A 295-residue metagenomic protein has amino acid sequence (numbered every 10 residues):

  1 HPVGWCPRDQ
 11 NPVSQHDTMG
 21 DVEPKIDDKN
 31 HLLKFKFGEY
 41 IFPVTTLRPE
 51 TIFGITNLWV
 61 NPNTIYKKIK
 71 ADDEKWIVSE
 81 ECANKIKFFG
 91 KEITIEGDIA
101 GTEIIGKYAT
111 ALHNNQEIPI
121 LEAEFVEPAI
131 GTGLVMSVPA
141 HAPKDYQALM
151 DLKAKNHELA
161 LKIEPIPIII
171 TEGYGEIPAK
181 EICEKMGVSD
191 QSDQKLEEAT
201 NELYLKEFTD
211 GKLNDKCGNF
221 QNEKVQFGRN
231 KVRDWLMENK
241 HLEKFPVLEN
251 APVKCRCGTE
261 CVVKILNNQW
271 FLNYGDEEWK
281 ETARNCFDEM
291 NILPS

Functional and structural regions predicted by a protein language model:
H1-I52, Y108, G131-S295: Residue patterns forming the tRNA-binding/recognition surfaces of aminoacyl-tRNA synthetases and related DALR
P49-L134: Protease-associated
